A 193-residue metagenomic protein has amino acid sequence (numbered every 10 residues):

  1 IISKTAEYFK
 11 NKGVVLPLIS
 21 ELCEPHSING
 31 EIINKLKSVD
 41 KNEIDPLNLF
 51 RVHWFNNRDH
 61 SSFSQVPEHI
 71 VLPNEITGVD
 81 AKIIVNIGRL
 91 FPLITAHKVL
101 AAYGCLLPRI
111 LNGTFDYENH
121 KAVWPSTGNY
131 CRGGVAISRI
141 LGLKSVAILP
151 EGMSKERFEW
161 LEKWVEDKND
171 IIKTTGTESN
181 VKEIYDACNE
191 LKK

Functional and structural regions predicted by a protein language model:
I1-K193: PLP-dependent amino-acid enzyme catalytic core
